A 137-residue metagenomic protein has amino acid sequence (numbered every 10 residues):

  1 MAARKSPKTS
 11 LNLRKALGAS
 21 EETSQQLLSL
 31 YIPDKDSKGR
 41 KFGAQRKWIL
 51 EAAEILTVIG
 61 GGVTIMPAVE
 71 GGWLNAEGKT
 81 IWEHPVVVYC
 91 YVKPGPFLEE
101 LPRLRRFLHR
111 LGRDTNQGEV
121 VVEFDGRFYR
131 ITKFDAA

Functional and structural regions predicted by a protein language model:
A2-A137: Positively charged, small/polar-rich N-terminal and surface patches that mediate targeting and assembly and bind
